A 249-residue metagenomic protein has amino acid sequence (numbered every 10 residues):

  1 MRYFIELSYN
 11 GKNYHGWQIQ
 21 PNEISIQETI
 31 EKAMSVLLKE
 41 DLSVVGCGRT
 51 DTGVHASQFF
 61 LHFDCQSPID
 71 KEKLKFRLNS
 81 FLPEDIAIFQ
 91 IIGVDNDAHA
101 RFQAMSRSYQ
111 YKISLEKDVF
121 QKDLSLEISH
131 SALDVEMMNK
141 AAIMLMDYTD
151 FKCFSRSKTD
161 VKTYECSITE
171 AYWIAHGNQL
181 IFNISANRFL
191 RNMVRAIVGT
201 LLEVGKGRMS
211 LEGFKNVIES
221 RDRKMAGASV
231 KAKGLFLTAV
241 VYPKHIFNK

Functional and structural regions predicted by a protein language model:
M1-K249: Structured-RNA-binding interfaces characteristic of tRNA pseudouridine synthases
